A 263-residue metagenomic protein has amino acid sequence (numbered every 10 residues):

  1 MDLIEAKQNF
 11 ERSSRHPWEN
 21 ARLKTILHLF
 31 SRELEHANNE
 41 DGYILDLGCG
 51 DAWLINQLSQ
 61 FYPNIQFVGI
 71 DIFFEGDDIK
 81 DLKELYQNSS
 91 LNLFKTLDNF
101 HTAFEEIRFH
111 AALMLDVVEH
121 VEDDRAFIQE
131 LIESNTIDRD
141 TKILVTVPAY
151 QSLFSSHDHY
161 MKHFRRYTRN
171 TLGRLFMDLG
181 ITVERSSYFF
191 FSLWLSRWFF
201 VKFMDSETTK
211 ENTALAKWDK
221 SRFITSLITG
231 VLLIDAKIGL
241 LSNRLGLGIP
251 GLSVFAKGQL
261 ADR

Functional and structural regions predicted by a protein language model:
M1-I107, A111, L115, R125-I128 (+4 more regions): Conserved N-terminal segment of class I S-adenosyl-L-methionine
Q8-E11, V145-R165, R169-R174: Short, glycine-/aromatic-enriched active-site segment of Class I SAM-dependent methyltransferases
W53-L54, R185-L233, I249-S253: Conserved catalytic loop of SAM-dependent methyltransferase domains
D116, H120: A short His-aromatic
V121-E133: A short, conserved alpha-helix within the catalytic core of class I
T136-I143: Short glycine-dipeptide loop
G173-S187, D235: A SAM-dependent methyltransferase catalytic signature shared across enzymes that methylate proteins
